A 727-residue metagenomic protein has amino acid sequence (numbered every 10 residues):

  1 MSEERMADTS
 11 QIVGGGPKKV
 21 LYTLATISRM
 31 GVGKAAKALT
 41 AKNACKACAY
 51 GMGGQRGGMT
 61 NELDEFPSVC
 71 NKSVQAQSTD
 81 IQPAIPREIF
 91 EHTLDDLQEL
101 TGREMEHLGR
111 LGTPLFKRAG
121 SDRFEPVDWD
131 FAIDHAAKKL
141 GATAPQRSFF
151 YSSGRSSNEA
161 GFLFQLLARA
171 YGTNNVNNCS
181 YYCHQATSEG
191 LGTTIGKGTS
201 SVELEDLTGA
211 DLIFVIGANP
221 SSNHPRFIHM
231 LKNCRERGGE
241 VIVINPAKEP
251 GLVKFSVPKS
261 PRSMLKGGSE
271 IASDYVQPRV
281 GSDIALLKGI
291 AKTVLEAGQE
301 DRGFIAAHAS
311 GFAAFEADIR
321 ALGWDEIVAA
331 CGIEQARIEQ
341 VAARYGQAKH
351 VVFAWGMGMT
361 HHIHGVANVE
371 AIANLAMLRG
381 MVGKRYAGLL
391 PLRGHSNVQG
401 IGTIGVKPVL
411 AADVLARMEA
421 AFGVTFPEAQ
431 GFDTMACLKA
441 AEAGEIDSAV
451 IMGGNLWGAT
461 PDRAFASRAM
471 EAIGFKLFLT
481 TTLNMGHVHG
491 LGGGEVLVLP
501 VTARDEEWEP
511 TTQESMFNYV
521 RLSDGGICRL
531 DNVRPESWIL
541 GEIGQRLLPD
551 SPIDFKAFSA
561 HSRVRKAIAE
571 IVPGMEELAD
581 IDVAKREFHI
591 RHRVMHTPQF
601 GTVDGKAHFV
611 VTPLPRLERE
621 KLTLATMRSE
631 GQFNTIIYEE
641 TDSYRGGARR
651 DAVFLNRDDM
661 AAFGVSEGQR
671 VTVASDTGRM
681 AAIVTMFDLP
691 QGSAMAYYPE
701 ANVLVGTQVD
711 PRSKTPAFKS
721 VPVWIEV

Functional and structural regions predicted by a protein language model:
M1-G51, E62: Intrinsically disordered, low-structural-confidence terminal and linker regions
S2-K18, G109-S396, I404, L415-H596 (+1 more regions): Cofactor-pocket helix-loop regions in the catalytic cores of large enzyme subunits
G51-S73: Iron-sulfur (Fe-S) cluster-binding segments and ferredoxin-like electron-carrier domains, especially [2Fe-2S]
A76-R123, I133: Low-complexity, highly charged intrinsically disordered N-terminal segments that act as targeting/localization
E104-A119, L622-A652: Glycine-rich loop/turn
A557-S643: Long, low-complexity segments enriched in small/aliphatic residues
L689-A701: Short, solvent-exposed secondary-structure boundary/capping segments
V703-W724: Glycine- and charge-enriched low-complexity intrinsically disordered segments
